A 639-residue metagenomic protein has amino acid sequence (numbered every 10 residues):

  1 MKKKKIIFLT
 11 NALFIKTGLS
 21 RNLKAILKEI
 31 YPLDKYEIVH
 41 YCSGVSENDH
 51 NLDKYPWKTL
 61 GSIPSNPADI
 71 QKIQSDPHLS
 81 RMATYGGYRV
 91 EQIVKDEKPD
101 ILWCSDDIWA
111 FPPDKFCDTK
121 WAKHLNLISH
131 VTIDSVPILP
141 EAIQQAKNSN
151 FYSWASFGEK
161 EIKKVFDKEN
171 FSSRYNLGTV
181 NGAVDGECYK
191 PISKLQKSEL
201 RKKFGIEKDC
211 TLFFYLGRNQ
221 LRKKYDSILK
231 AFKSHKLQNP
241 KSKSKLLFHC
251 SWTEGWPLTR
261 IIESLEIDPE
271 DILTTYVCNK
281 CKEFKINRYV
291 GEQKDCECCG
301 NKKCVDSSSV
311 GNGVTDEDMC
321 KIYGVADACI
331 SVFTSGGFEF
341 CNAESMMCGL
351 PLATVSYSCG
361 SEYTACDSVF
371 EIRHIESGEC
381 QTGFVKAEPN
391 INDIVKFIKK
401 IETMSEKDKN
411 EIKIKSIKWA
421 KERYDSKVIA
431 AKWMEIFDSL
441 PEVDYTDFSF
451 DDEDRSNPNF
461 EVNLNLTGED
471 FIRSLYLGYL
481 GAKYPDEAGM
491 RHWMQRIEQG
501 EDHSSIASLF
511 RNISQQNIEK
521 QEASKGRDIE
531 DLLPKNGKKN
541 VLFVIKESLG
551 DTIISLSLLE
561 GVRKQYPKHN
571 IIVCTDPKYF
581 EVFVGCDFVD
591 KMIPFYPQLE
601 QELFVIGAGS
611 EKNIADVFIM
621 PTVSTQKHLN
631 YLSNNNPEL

Functional and structural regions predicted by a protein language model:
F8, E207-K223, L229-F232, L246-C250: Conserved donor-binding/catalytic core segment of Leloir-type glycosyltransferases
N148-L195, L273: Donor nucleotide-sugar binding/catalytic pocket of nucleotide-sugar-dependent glycosyltransferases
Y189-I206, G526-D528: A short helix/loop element that forms part of the nucleotide-sugar donor recognition site in Leloir-type
W256-K321: Nucleotide-activated donor-binding/catalytic signature segment of Leloir-type glycosyltransferases, i.e., the conserved
T334: Aromatic "clamp/platform" in nucleotide-sugar-dependent glycosyltransferases that forms part of the donor/acceptor
S361-K400: Change "using UDP/GDP/dTDP sugars" to "using nucleotide sugars
P389, D393, E406-F437: A charged, aromatic-enriched C-terminal amphipathic alpha-helix characteristic of glycosyltransferases across folds
A523-L639: Catalytic machinery of carbohydrate-active enzymes, primarily nucleotide-sugar-dependent glycosyltransferases
